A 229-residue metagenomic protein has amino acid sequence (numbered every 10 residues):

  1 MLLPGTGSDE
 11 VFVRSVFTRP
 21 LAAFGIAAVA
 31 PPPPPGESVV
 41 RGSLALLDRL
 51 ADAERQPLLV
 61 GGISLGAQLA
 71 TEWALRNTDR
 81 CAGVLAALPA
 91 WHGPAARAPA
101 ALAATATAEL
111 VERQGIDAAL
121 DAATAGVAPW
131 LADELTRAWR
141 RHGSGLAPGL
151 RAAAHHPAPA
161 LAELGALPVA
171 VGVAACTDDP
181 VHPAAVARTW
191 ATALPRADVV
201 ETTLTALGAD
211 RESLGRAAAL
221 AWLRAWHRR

Functional and structural regions predicted by a protein language model:
M1-E37: Conserved HGGG/HGGXW glycine-rich cap/lid loop of the alpha/beta-hydrolase fold
V40-L58: Conserved acidic catalytic loop of the alpha/beta-hydrolase fold
G62-A70: Gly/Ala-rich beta-loop-alpha elbow adjacent to hydrolase catalytic centers
L88-R137: Helix-rich cap/lid subdomain of alpha/beta-hydrolase
D133-L161: Hydrophobic, aromatic-rich cap/lid helix
L167, V173-A175: Short beta-strand/loop motif that positions the catalytic acidic residue of the alpha/beta-hydrolase fold
P180-V186: Conserved alpha/beta-hydrolase "acid-adjacent" motif
R196-R229: Catalytic active-site module of serine/aspartate enzymes centered on a nucleophile-bearing elbow/loop
